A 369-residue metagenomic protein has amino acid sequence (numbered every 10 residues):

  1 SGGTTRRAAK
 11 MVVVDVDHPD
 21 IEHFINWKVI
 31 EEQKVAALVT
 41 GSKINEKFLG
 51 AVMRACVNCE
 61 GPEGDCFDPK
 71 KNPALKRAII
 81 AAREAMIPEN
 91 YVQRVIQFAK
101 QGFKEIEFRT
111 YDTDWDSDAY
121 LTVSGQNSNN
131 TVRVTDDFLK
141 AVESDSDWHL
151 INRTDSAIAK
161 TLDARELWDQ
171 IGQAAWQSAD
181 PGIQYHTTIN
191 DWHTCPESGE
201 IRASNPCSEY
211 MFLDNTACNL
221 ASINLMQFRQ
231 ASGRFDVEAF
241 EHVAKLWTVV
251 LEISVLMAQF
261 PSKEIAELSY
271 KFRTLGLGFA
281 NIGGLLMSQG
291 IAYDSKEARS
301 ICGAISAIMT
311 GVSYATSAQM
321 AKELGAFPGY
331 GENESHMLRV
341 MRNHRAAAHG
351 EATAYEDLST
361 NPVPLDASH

Functional and structural regions predicted by a protein language model:
S1-G3, I171-Q289: Function-dense linear segments that define catalytic or interfacial modules in macromolecule-processing proteins
S1-G3, I25-A36, E60, R83 (+10 more regions): Structural signal for hydrophobic packing residues in well-ordered secondary-structure cores of soluble enzyme domains
G2-V12, E32-A36, S117, H149-L162 (+5 more regions): Inter-helical turn/loop segments and adjacent helix faces that build the functional surface of alpha-helical bundle
D15-V16: Proteins synthesized as precursors that undergo proteolytic processing into mature forms
E22-I25, Q33-V35, N129, K140-V142 (+7 more regions): Short helix/loop capping segments that flank catalytic or ligand/cofactor-binding pockets
I25-I30, V35, V39-D169, A175 (+1 more regions): Polar, glycine-rich mid-to-C-terminal structural blocks that act as macromolecule-binding/assembly scaffolds
N26, V39-K43, G50-M53, R109-D114 (+7 more regions): Terminal amphipathic helices with adjacent charged low-complexity linkers/tails
T154-D155, H242-A266, Y270, T274 (+1 more regions): Internal maturation/activation junctions in enzymes
